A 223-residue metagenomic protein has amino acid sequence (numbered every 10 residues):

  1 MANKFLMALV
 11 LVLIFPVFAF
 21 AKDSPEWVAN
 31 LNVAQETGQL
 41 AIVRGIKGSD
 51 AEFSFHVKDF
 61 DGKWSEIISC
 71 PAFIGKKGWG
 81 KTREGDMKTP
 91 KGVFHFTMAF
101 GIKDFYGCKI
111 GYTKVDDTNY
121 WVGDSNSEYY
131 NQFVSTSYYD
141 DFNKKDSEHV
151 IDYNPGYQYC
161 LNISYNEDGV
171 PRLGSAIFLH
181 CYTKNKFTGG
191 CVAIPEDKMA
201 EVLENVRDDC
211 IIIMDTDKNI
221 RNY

Functional and structural regions predicted by a protein language model:
M1-M7: Bacterial N-terminal signal peptides that target proteins for export
A2, P16-P25: Bacterial Sec-dependent signal peptides at the C-terminal "C-region" and cleavage site
A8-P16: Bacterial N-terminal signal peptides
K22-G189, K198-Y223: Cell wall/extracellular polymer interaction/catalysis modules
V192: Residues that recognize and position ribonucleotide moieties
P195: Conserved "landmark" site that anchors the functional core of diverse proteins
